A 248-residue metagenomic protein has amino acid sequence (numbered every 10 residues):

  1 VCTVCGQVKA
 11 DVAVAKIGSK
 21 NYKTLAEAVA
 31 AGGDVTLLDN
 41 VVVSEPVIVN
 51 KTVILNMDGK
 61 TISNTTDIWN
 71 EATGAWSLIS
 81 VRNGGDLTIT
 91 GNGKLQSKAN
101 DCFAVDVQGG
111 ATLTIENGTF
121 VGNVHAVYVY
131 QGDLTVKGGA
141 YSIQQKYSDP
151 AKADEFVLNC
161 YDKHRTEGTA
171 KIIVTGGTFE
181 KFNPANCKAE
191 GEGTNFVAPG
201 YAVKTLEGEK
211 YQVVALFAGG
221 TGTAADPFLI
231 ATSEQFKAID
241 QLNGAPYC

Functional and structural regions predicted by a protein language model:
V1-C2, L134, E209-Y211: Hydrophobic residues embedded in beta-strands of well-ordered beta-sheets
T3-V8: Short Cys/His-rich metal-coordination motifs, predominantly Zn2+-binding knuckles/fingers
D11: Short, non-ligating residues that shape and space the ligands of small metal-coordination modules and catalytic
V14-D106, E116-N117, P184-C248: Surface-exposed repetitive/solenoidal architectures
I48-K51, G110-A111, Q131-G132: Short "repeat-start/strand-capping" segments in structured domains, especially the N-termini of parallel beta-helix
M57-T61, D86-Q96, T112-G122, D133-K146 (+1 more regions): Right-handed parallel beta-helix
S63-L78, N92-G109, T119-Y130, S142-H164 (+1 more regions): Glycine-centered low-complexity coil/loop motifs and glycine-rich tracts, especially the flexible linkers
F103-A104, A126-V127, T135, S148 (+2 more regions): Extracytoplasmic/secretory-pathway segments with low complexity and glycosylation-like composition
